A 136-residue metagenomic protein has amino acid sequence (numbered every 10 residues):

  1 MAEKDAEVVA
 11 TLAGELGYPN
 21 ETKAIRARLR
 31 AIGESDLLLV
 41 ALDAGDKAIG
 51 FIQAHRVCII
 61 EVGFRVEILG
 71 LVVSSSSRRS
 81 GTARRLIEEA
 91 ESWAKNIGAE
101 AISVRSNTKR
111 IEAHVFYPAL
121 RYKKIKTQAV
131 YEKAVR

Functional and structural regions predicted by a protein language model:
M1, L71-V73, S106, Y122: Hydrophobic adenine-recognition pocket in adenosine-nucleotide-binding enzymes
M1-K4, R136: Conserved N-terminal entry element of GNAT/NAT acetyltransferase domains
E3-F64, L69, I87-E88, I125: Acetyl-CoA-dependent GNAT
F51, N107-T108: Short amphipathic helical patch at the helix-1/turn junction of helix-turn-helix
R56-I59, V73-S76, K109-I111, R136: Short coil/turn motifs at secondary-structure junctions
V73, R79-S92, V115, A119: Conserved acetyl-CoA-binding loop-helix of GNAT-fold acetyltransferases
R84, N96, T108-T127, K133: Conserved active-site alpha-helix within GNAT-family acetyltransferase domains
I87, A94-S106: Conserved GNAT acetyl-CoA-binding A-motif
